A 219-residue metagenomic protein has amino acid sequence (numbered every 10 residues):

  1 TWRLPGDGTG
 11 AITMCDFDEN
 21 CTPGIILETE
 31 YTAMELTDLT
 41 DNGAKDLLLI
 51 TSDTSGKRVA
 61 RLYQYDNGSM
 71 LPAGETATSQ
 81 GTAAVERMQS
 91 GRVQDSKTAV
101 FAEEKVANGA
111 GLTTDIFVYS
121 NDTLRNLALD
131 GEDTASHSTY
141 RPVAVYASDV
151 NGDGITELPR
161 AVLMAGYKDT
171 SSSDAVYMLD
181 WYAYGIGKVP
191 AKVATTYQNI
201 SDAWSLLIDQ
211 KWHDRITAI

Functional and structural regions predicted by a protein language model:
T1-I219: Beta-propeller-forming repeat regions
